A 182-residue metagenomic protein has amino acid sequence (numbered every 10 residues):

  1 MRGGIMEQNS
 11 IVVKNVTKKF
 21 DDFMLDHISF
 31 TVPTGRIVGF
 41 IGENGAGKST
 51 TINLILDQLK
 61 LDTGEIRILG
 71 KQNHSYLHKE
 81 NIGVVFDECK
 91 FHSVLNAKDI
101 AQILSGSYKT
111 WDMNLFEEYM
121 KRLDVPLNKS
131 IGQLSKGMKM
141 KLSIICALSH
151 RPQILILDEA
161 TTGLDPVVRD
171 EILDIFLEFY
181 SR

Functional and structural regions predicted by a protein language model:
V13-V16, F23-P33, F40, G64: Conserved beta-strand
E43-G47: Walker A (P-loop) phosphate-binding loop of ABC-type ATPase nucleotide-binding domains
L56: Helix-to-loop junction immediately C-terminal to a conserved catalytic motif
G64-H78: Conserved ABC transporter NBD signature motif
D87-L142: ABC-family P-loop ATPase nucleotide-binding domains
L155-E159, L164: Catalytic Walker B motif of ABC-type/P-loop ATPase nucleotide-binding domains
R169-R182: Helical segment within the ABC ATPase nucleotide-binding domain
